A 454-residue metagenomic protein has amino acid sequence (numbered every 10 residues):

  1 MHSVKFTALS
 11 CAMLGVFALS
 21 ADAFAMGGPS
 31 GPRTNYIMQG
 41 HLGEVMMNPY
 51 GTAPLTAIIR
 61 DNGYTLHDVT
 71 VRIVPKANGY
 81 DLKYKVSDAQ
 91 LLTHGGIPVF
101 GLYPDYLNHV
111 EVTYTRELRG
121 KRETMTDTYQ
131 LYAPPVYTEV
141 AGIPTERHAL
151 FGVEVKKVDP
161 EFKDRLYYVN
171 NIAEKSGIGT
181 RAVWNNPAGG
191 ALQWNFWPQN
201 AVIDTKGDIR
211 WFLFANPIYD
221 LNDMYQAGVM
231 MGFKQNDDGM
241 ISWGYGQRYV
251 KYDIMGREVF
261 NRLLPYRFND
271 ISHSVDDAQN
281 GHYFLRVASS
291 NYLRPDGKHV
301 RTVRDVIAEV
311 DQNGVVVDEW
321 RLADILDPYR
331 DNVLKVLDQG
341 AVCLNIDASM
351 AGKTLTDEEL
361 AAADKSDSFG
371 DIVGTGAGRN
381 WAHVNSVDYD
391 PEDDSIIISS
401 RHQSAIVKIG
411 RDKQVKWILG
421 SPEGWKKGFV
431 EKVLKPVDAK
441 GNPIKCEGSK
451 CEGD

Functional and structural regions predicted by a protein language model:
H2-D22: Gram-negative bacterial Sec-dependent N-terminal signal peptides
M26-K76, D88, L92-G96, Y103-D454: Histidine-/acidic-rich catalytic cores in large beta-rich domains
N78-V86: Low-complexity "stalk/linker" and mucin-like segments enriched in Ser/Thr/Pro/Ala/Gly
